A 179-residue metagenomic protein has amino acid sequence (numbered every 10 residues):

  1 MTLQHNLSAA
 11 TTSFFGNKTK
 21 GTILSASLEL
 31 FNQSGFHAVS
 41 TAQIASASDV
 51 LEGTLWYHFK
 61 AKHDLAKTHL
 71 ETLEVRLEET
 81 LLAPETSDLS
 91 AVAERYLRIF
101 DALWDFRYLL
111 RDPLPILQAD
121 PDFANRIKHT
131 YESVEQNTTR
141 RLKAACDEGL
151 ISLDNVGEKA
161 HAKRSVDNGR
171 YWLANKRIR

Functional and structural regions predicted by a protein language model:
M1-K18: N-terminal intrinsically disordered/low-complexity leader segments
T2-L3, T22, A26, L30-T68: Helix-turn-helix
T22, E94, R98, V156-D167: Amphipathic alpha-helical interaction segments
T68, L81-L109, N125, A162: Hydrophobic alpha-helical connector segments
E71-L77: Short, basic, alpha-helical segments at the C-terminal edge of helix-turn-helix-like DNA-binding modules
L81-P84, L110-L117, G149, W172 (+1 more regions): Secondary-structure edge/capping motif, primarily at the C-terminal ends of alpha-helices and the immediately following
L103-N125, T139-K143: Amphipathic alpha-helical segments used for helix-helix packing
D122-E148, K159-A174: Amphipathic alpha-helical packing segments from all-alpha helical-bundle domains
